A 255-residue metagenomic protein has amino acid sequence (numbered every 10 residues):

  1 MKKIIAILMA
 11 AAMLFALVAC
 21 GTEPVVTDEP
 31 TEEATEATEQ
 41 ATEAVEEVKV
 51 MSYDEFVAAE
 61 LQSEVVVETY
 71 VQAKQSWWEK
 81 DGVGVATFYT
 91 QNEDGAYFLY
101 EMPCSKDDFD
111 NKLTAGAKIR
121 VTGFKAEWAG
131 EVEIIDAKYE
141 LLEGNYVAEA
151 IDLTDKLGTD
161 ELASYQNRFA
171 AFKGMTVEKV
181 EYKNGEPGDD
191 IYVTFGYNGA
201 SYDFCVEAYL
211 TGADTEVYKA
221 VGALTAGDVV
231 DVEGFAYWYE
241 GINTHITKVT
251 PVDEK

Functional and structural regions predicted by a protein language model:
M1-L8: Positively charged n-region of N-terminal signal peptides that target proteins for export
A11-A12: Repetitive helical segments and hydrophobic/amphipathic motifs
A16-A19: C-terminal motif of bacterial Sec signal peptides marking the signal peptidase cleavage site
G21-E23: Bacterial signal peptide processing site
V25-V26, L157: Hydrophobic/aromatic hotspots within intrinsically disordered, low-complexity regions
T27-E46: Intrinsically disordered, low-complexity serine/threonine-rich repeat tracts
A41-K255: OB-fold single-stranded nucleic acid-binding module
